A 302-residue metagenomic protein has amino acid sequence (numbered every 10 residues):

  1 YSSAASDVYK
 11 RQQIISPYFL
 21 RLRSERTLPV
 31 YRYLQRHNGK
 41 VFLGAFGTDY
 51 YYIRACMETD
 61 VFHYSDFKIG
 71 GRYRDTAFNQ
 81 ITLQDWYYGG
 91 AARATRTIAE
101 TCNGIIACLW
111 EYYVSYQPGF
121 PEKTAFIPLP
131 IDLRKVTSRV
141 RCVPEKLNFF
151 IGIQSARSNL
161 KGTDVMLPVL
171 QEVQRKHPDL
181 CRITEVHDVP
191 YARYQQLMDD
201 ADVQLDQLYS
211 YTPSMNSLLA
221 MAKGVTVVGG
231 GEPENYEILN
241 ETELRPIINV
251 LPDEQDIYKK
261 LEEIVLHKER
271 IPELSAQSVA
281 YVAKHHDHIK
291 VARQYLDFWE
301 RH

Functional and structural regions predicted by a protein language model:
Y1-A5, Y9: Single conserved hydrophobic/aromatic residue that forms the stacking wall/gate of nucleotide- or nucleobase-binding
P29-R36, K40, D66-I105: Membrane-proximal helix-turn-helix segments that form the acceptor-binding/catalytic region of lipid-linked
Y52-I53, T82-T124, P168: A short, active-site helix/loop in glycosyltransferases that binds the activated sugar's phosphate group
A125-K161, L167: Conserved donor-binding/catalytic core segment of Leloir-type glycosyltransferases
D199-T212, V225: Acidic donor-binding loop of glycosyltransferase active sites
T226-P233: Short hydrophobic beta-strand element within catalytic cores of glycosyltransferases and related nucleotide-activated
Y236-L261: Change "using UDP/GDP/dTDP sugars" to "using nucleotide sugars
K268-W299: A charged, aromatic-enriched C-terminal amphipathic alpha-helix characteristic of glycosyltransferases across folds
